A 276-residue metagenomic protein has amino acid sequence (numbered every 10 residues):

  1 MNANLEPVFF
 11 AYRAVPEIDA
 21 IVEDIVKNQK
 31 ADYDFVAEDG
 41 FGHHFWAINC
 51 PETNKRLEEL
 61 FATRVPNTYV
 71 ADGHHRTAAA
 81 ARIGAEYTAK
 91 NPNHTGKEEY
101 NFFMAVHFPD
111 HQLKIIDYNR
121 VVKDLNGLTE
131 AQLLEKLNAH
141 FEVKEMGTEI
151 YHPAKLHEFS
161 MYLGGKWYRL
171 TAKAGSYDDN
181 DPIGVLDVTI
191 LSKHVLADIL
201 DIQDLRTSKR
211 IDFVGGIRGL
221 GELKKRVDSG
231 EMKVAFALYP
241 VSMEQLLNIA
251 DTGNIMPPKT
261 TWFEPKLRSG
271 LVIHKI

Functional and structural regions predicted by a protein language model:
M1-I276: Surface-exposed, charge/polar-rich loops and edge strands
